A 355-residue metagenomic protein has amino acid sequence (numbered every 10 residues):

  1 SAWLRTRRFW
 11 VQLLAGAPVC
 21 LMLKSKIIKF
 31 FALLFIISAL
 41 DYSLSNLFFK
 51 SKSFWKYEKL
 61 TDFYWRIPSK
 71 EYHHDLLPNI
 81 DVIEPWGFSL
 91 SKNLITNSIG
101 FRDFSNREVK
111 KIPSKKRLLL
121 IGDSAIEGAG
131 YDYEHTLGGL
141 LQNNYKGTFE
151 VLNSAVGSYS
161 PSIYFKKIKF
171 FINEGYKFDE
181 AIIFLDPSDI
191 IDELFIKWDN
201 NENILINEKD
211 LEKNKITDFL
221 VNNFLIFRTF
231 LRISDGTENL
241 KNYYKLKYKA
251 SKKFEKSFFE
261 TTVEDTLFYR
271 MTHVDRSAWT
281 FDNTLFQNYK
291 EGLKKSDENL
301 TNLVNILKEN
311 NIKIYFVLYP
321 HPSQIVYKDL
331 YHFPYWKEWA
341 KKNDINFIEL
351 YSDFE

Functional and structural regions predicted by a protein language model:
I28-L44: Hydrophobic membrane-insertion alpha-helices, especially the h-region of bacterial N-terminal signal peptides
K29, L33, Q142, G147 (+4 more regions): Extended hydrophobic/aromatic segments used for targeting, binding, or gating
F49-Y145, F258-D282, P334, F354-E355: Membrane/wall-proximal cationic-aromatic binding patches
L119, E127-E212: Conserved SGNH/GDSL esterase-like catalytic core that processes O-acyl groups on lipids and polysaccharides
P187-A340: Serine-dependent acyl-ester chemistry module
